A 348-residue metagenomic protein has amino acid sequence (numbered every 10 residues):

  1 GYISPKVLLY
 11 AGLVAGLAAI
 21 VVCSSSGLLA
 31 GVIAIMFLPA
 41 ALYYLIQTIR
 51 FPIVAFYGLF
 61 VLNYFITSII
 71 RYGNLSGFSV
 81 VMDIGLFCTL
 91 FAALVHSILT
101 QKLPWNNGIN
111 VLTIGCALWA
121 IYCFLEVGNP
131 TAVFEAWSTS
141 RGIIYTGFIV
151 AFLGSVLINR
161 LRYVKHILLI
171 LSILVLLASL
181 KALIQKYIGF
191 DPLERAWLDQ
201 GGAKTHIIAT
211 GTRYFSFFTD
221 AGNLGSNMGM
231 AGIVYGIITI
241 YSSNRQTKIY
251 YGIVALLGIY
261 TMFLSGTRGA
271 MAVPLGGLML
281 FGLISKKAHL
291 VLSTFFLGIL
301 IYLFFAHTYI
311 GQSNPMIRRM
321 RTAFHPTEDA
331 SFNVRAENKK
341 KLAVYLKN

Functional and structural regions predicted by a protein language model:
I3-I98, L125-N129: N-terminal signal-anchor transmembrane segment
S4-V7, V14-A18, A40-A41, A117-V127 (+4 more regions): Alpha-helical transmembrane segments of multi-pass inner-membrane proteins
G31-Y43, F65-I66, F78-V95, S140-V150 (+3 more regions): Membrane-embedded alpha-helical segments of multi-pass membrane proteins, especially the transmembrane helices
I46, L62, A92-H96, L125-E126 (+8 more regions): Membrane-water interface at transmembrane helix exits
T48-V54, V95-I114, I238-I253, S285-S293: Membrane-interface helix-loop-helix junctions at transmembrane boundaries of multi-pass membrane enzymes, predominantly
Y72, I98-W105, T131, E135 (+5 more regions): Transmembrane helix-loop junctions in multipass membrane proteins, especially transporters and channels
V81-T89, V111-I121, V133-V156, I170 (+1 more regions): Aromatic-anchored transmembrane helix interface
L180, Q185-F190, S265, G282-A330 (+1 more regions): A membrane-periplasm/extracellular boundary helix in multi-pass inner-membrane enzymes that assemble envelope glycans
